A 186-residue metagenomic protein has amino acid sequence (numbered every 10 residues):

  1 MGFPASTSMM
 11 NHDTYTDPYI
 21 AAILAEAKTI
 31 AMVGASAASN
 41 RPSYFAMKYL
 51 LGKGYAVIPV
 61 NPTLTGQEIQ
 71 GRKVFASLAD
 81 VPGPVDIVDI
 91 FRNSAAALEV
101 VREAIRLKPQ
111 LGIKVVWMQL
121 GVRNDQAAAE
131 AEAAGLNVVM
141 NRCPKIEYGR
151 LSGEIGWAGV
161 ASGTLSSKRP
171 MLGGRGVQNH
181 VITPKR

Functional and structural regions predicted by a protein language model:
G2-A27: Short N-terminal or domain-adjacent regulatory/targeting segments
H12-T16, Q67-G83, I90-V101: Glycine-rich, highly charged phosphate/nucleotide-binding loops
N40, K48-E68: NAD(P)-binding Rossmann-fold cofactor-contacting core
D86-I87, V115: Structural motif
A104-A134: ADP-ribose/adenylate-binding Rossmann-like module
V122-E154: A contiguous, mid-protein "functional segment" used to position or interact with cofactors/ions or partner subunits
E147-R186: A charged, well-structured terminal subsegment
